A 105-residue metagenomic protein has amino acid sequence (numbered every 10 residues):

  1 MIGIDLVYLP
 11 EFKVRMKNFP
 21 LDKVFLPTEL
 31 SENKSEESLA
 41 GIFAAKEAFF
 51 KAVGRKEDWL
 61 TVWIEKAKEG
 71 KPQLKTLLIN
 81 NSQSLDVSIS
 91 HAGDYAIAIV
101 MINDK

Functional and structural regions predicted by a protein language model:
M1-K105: Core catalytic alpha/beta fold that binds nucleotide/phospho-ligands
